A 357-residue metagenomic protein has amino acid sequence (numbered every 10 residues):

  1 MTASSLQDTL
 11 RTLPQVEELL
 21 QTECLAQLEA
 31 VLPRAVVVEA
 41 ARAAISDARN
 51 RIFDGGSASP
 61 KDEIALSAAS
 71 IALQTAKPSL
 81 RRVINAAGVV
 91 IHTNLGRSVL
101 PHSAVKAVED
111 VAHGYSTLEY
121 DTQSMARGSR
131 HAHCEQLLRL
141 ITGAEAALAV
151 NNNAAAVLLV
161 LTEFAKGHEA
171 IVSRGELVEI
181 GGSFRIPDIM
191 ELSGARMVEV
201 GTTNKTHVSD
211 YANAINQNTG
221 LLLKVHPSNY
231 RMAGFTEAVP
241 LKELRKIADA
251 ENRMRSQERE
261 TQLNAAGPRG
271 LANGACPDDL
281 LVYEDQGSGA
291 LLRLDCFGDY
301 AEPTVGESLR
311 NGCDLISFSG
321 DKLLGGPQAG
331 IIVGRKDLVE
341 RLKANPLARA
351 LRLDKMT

Functional and structural regions predicted by a protein language model:
M1-A72: Long amphipathic alpha-helical segments
L13-P14, L32, I84-G88, L324-P327: Short Gly/Ser/Thr- and Asp/Glu-enriched loop/turn motifs at secondary-structure junctions
E17-Q21, E39, S46, L66 (+9 more regions): Solvent-exposed alpha-helical segments within well-ordered globular domains of core cellular machineries
V31, D54-D62, S79-V83, E258 (+3 more regions): Flexible, glycine/charged-enriched surface loops at secondary-structure junctions
A41-R42, S46, A86-A87, R97-Q123: Glycine-rich phosphate-binding segment of PLP-dependent enzymes
R42-R49, V89, R293, L323: Glycine-rich phosphate/diphosphate-binding loops and the adjacent beta-loop-alpha structural elements that coordinate
D54-L100, A104-A107: Long amphipathic N-terminal alpha/beta scaffold segment
S124-M356: Conserved PLP-enzyme active-site core in the AAT-like
